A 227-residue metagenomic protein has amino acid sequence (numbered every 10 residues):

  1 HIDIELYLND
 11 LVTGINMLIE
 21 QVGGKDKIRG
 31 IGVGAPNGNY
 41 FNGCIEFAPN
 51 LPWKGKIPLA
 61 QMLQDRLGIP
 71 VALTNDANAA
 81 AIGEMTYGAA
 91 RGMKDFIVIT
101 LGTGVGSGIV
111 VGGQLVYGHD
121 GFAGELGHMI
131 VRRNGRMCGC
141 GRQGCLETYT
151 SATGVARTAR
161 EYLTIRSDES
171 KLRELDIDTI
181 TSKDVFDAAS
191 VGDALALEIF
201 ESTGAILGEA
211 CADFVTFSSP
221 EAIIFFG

Functional and structural regions predicted by a protein language model:
H1-G30, Y40-C44, Q61-I69, T86-M93 (+2 more regions): ATP-binding/phosphotransfer module of carbohydrate and carboxylate kinases, centering on a glycine-rich
I28-G32, F96-T100, G106-G108, G139: Short glycine-aspartate micro-motif
I45-G55: A charged helix-plus-loop insertion that forms the helical arch/lid used to bind and gate nucleic-acid substrates
K56, A60, V71-F96: Conserved phosphate-binding catalytic cores of ATP/NTP-utilizing and phosphoryl-transfer enzymes
N75, V111-G112: A cytosolic small-molecule/anion-sensing beta-strand core signal
D76, G102, F225: Active-site glycine-centered loops adjacent to acidic/histidine catalytic or metal-binding residues that shape
A81-T86, S107-I109, M129: Adenylate-forming
F122-E125: Structural signature of FAD isoalloxazine-binding scaffolds in flavoprotein oxidoreductases
